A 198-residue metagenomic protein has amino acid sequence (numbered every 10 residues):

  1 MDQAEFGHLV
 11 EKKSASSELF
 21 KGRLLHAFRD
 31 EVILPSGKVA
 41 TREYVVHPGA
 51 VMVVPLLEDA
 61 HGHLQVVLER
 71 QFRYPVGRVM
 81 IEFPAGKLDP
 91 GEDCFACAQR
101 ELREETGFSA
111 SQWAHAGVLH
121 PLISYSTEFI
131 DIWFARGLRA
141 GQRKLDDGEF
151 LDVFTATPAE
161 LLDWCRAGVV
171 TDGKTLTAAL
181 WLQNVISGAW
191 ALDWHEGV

Functional and structural regions predicted by a protein language model:
D2-Q3, G7-E11, R42-V45, V54 (+3 more regions): Conserved Nudix-box catalytic region and its N-terminal flanking loop in Nudix hydrolases and closely related
K13-S14, H115: Residue-level detector of beta-propeller blades
A15-V54: Acidic, metal-coordinating catalytic segment for phosphate/diphosphate chemistry, firing primarily on the Nudix
H26-D30, Q65, F129-D131, D152: Short beta-strand micro-motifs in enzyme catalytic cores
A40, G49-M52, G86-G173, D193-G197: Unchanged
L182-H195: Short helix-capping/linker segments at secondary-structure and domain boundaries
